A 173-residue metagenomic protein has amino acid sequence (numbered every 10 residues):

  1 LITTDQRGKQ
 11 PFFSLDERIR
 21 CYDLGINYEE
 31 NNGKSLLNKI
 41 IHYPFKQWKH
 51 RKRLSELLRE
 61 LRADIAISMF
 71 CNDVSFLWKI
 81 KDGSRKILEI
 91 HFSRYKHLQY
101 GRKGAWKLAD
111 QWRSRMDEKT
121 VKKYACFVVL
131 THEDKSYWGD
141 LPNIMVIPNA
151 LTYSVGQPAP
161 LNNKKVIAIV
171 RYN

Functional and structural regions predicted by a protein language model:
L1-I41: N-terminal strand-loop element at the rim of the active site of nucleotide-sugar-dependent glycosyltransferases
T4, I67-F70, K123, F127-T131 (+1 more regions): Replace "coordinates the UDP/GDP/TDP-sugar" with "coordinates nucleotide-activated sugar donors
E29-I40, L88-Q111, E118: Acceptor-binding helix/loop patch of EC 2.4 sugar-transfer enzymes, predominantly nucleotide-sugar-dependent
H50, I67-V74, I90: Short His-centered aromatic/hydrophobic patch
K52-E60, W106-F127: Membrane-proximal helix-turn-helix segments that form the acceptor-binding/catalytic region of lipid-linked
I65-I67, I80-Q99, V128: Active-site proximal beta-strand in glycosyltransferases
E133, A150, N162: Carbohydrate-associated surface elements
P160-N173: Conserved donor-binding/catalytic core segment of Leloir-type glycosyltransferases
